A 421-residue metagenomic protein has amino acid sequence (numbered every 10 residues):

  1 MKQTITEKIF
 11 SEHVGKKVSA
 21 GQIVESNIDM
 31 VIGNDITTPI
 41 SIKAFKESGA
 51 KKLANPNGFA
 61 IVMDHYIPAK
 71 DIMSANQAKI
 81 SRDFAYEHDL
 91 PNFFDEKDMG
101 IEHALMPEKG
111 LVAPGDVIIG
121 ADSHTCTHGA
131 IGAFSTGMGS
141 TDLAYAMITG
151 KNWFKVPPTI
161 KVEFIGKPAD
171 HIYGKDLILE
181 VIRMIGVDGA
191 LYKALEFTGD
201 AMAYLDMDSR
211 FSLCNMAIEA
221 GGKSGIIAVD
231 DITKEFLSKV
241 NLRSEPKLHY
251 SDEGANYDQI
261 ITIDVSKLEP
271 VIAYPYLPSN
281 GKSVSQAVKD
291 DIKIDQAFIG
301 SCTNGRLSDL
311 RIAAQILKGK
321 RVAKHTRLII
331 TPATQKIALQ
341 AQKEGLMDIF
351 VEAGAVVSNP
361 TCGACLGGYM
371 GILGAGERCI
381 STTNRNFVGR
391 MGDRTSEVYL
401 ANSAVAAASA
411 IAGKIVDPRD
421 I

Functional and structural regions predicted by a protein language model:
M1-I421: Fe-S-dependent hydro-lyases/dehydratases of central metabolism
